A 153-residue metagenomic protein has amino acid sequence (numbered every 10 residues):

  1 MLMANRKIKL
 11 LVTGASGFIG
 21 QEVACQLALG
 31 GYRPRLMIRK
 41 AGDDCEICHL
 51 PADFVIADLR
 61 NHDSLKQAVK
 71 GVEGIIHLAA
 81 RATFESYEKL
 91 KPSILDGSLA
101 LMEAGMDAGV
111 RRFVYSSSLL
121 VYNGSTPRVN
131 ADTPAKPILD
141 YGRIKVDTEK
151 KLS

Functional and structural regions predicted by a protein language model:
A4, I8-Y32: N-terminal Rossmann NAD(P)H-binding glycine-rich loop of SDR-like oxidoreductase domains
K9, R33, D53, R111-R112: Structural signature of beta-strand start/N-cap positions in the alpha/beta core of ABC transporter nucleotide-binding
T13, M37, I75-A79, F113-S118: SDR active-site strand-loop-helix element
E22, Q26, A104, K151: Rossmann-fold NAD(P)-dependent oxidoreductase module
Y32-G42: Conserved glycine-rich Rossmann-like NAD(P)H-binding loop of the short-chain dehydrogenase/reductase
G42-E46, A52-D96, A104, S125-T126: NAD(P)H-binding glycine-rich loop region in Rossmannoid oxidoreductase-like domains and their noncatalytic homologs
D96-D140: Conserved Rossmann-fold NAD(P)-dependent oxidoreductase catalytic core, especially the SDR/UDP-sugar
I138-S153: Active-site Tyr-X1-5-Lys
